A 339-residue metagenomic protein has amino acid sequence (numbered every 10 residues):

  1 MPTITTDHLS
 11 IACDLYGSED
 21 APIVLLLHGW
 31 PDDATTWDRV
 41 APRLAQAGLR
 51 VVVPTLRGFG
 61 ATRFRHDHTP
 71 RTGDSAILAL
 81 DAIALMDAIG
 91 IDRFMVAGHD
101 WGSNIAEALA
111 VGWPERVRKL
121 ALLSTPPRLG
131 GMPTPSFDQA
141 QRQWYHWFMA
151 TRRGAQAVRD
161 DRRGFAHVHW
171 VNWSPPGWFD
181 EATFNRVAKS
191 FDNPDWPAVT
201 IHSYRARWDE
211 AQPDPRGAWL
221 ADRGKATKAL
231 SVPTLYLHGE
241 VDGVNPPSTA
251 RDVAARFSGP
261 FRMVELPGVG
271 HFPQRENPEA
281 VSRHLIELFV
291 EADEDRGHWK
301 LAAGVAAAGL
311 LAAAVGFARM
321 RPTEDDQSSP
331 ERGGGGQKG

Functional and structural regions predicted by a protein language model:
M1, L288-D295, T323-G339: Intrinsically disordered, highly charged
T6-L15: A short loop-to-beta-strand scaffold at the N-terminal edge of the catalytic core in hydrolase folds
S10-I11, I23, V52, F59-R93 (+3 more regions): Flexible "cap/lid" subdomain of the alpha/beta-hydrolase fold that forms the substrate-access gate
D14-F64: Conserved HGGG/HGGXW glycine-rich cap/lid loop of the alpha/beta-hydrolase fold
S18-E19, A88-D92, L288, A292: Glycine-rich phosphate-binding loop signature in dinucleotide/nucleotide-binding domains
V40, L109, H284-L288: Hydrophobic residues on the short alpha-helix immediately C-terminal to a glycine-rich phosphate/catalytic loop
P260-R296, A302-A303: Catalytic active-site module of serine/aspartate enzymes centered on a nucleophile-bearing elbow/loop
H298-R321: Hydrophobic alpha-helical topogenic segments used for membrane insertion/localization
